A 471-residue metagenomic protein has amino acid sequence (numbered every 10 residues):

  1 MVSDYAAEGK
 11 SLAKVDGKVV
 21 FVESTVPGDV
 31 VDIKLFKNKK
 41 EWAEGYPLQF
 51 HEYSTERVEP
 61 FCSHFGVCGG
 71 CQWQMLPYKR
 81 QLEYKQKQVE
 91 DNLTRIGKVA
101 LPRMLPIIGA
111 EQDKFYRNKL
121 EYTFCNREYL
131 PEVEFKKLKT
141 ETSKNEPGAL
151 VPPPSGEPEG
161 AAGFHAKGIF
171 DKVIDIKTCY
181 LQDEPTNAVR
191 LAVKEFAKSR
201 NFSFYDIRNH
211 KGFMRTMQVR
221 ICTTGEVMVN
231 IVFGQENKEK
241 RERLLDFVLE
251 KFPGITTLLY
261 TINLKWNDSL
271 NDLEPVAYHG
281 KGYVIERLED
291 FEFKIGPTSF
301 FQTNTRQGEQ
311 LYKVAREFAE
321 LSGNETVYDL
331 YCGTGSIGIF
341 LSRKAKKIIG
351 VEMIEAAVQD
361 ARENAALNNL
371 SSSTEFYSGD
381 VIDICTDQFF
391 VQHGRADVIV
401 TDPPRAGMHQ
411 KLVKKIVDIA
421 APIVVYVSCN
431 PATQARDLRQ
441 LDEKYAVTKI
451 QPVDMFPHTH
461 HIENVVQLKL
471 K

Functional and structural regions predicted by a protein language model:
M1-P60, H64, E141-K144, V381-I382: Terminal RNA-binding accessory module
A7, E236-K471: Rossmann-like S-adenosyl-L-methionine
E8-L12, E132, E159-A162: Short aromatic-glycine-enriched beta-strand elements
V58-P77: Local cysteine-cluster metal-coordination motifs and their immediate loop/turn environment, predominantly Fe-S cluster
L93, A197, A365, N369: Conserved hydrophobic residues forming the short capping helix/wall of the S-adenosyl-L-methionine
V99-Y129: Composition-driven low-complexity segments enriched in polar/acidic and proline residues
T140, A149, G156-E157: Glycine-biased, low-complexity coil/linker segments
D171-F213, I221, Q235-L259: Internal alpha/beta scaffold segment
